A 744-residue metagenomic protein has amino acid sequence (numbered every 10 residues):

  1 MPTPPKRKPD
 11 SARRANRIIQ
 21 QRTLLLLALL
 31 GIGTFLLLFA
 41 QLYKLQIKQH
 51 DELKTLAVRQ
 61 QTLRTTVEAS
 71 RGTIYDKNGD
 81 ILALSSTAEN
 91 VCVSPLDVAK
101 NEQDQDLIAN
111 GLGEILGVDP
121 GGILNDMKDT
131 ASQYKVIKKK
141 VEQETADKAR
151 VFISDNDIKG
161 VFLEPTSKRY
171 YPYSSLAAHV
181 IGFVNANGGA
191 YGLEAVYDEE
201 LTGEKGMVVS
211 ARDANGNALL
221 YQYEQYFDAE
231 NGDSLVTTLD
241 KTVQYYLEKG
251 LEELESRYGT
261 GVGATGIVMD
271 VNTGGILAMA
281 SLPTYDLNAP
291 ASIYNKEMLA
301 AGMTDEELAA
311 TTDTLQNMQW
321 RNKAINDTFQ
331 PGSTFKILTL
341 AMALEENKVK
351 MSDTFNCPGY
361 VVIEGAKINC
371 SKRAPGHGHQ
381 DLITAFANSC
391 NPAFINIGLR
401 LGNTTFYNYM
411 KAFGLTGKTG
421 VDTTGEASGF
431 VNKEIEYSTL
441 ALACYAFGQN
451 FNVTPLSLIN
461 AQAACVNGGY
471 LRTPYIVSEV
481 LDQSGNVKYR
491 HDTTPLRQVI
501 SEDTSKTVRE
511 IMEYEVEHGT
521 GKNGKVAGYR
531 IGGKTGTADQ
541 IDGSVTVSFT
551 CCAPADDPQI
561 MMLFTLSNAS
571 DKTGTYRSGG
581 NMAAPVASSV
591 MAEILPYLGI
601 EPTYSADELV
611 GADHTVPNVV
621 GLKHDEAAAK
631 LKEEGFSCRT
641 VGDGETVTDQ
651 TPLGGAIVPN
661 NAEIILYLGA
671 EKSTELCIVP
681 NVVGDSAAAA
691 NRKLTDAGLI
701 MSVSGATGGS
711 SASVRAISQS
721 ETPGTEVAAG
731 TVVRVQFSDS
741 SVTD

Functional and structural regions predicted by a protein language model:
M1-I19: N-terminal Lys/Arg-rich, disordered targeting/topogenic segments
P4, A83, E89, D213-E224 (+4 more regions): Beta-lactam-recognizing serine transpeptidase/beta-lactamase-like catalytic domain environment
L27-A40: Hydrophobic membrane-insertion alpha-helices, especially the h-region of bacterial N-terminal signal peptides
T65, A69-G117: Juxtamembrane extramembrane loops of integral membrane proteins
T66-S70, K205, G259-G263, V641 (+1 more regions): Short, small/polar residue-rich loop motifs at catalytic or cofactor-binding pockets
L107-E114, K128-G232, L563-F564, P585: Small/polar-residue-rich segments within soluble enzyme cores
Y134, L220-A264: Conserved, well-ordered alpha-helix/loop/beta-strand core segments that scaffold catalytic motifs
H491, G528, G532, F564-D744: Ligand-recognition elements built from short beta-strands and adjacent flexible loops
